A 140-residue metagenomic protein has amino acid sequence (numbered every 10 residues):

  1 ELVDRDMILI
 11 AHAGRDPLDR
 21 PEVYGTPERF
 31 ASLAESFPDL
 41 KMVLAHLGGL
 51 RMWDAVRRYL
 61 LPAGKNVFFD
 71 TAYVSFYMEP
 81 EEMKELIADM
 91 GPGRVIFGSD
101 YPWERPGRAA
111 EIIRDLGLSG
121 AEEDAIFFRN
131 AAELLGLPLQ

Functional and structural regions predicted by a protein language model:
E1-I96: Catalytic pocket-lining loop regions of alpha/beta-barrel enzymes, especially the amidohydrolase/enolase/GH5 lineages
L2, H46, F69, D100 (+3 more regions): Conserved, mostly hydrophobic/aromatic
G49, P102-W103: Short glycine-enriched loops at secondary-structure junctions
D89-I96, E104-Q140: Mid-to-C-terminal alpha-helical segments outside catalytic/metal-binding sites
